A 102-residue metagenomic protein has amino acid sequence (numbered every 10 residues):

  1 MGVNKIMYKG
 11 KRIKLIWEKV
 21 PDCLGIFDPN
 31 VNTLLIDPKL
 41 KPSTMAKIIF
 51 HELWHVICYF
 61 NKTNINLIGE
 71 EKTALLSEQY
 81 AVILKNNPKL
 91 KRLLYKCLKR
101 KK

Functional and structural regions predicted by a protein language model:
M1-T44, F60-K102: Metalloprotease/metallohydrolase-associated module, dominated by Zn2+-dependent proteases
K47-Y59: Active-site recognition of the HExxH zinc-binding catalytic motif
